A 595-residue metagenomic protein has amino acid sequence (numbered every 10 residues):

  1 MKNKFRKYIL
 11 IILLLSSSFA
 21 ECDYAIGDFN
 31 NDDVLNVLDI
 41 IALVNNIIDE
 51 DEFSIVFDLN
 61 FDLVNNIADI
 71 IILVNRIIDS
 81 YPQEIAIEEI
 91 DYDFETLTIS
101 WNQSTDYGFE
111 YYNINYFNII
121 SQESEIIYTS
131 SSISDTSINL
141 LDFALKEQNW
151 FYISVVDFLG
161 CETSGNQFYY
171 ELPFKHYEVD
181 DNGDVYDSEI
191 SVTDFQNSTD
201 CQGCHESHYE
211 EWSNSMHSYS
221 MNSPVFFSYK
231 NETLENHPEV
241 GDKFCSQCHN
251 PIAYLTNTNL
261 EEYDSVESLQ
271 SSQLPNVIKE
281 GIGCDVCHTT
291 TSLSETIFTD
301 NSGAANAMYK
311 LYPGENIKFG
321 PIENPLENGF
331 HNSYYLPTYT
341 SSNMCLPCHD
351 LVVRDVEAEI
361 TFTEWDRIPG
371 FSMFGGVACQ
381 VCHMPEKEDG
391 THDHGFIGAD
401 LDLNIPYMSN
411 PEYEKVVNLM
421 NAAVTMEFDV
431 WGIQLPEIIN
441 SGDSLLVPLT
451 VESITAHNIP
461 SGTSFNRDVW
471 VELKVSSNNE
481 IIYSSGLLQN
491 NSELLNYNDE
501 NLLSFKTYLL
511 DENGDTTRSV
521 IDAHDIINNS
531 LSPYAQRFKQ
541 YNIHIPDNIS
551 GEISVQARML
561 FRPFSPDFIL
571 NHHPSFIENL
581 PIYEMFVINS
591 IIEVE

Functional and structural regions predicted by a protein language model:
K4-A20: Sec-dependent N-terminal signal peptides
F19-A86, D106: Cellulosome-associated attachment modules in secreted, modular CAZymes
I48-D49, S104-G108, D157, S453 (+1 more regions): Extracellular acidic, Ser/Thr/Pro-rich low-complexity tracts
Y81-G108, L145, F158-Y177: Pro/Thr/Ser/Gly-rich low-complexity, intrinsically disordered linker/stalk tracts
Y111-K146, F158-G165: Recognizes extended acidic, P/S/T-rich segments that occur within or adjacent to Ig-like beta-sandwich modules
F143, H544-S550: Short, surface-exposed loop/turn segments at beta-strand-coil junctions that are enriched for proline with nearby
F151-I153, V555: Hydrophobic beta-strand segments within extracellular beta-sandwich modules
K175-V192, Y209-N236, E261-T516, V520-D522 (+4 more regions): Primarily the internal scaffold of c-type cytochrome electron-transfer domains, especially repeated/multiheme c-type
